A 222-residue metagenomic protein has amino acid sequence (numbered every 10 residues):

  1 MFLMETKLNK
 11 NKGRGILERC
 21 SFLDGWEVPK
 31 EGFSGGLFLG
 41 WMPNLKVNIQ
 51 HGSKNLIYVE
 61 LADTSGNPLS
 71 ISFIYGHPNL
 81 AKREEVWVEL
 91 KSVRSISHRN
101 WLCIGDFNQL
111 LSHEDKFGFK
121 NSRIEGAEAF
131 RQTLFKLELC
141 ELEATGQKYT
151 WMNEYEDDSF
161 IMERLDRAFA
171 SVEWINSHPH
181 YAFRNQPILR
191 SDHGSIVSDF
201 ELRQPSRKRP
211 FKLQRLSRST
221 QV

Functional and structural regions predicted by a protein language model:
M1-V222: A shared catalytic/ligand-binding motif for oxyanion handling
